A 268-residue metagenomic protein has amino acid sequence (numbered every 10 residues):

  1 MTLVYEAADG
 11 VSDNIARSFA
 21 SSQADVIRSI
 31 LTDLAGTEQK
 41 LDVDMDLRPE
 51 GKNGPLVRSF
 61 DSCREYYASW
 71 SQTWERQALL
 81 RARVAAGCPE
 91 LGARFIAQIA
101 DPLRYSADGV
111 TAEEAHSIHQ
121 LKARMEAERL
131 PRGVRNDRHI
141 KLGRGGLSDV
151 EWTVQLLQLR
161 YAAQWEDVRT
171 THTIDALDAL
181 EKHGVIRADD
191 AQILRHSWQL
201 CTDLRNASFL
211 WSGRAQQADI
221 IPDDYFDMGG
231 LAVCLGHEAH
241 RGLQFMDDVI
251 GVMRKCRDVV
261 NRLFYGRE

Functional and structural regions predicted by a protein language model:
M1-E268: A nucleotide- and high-energy phosphate-metabolite-utilizing enzyme signature
